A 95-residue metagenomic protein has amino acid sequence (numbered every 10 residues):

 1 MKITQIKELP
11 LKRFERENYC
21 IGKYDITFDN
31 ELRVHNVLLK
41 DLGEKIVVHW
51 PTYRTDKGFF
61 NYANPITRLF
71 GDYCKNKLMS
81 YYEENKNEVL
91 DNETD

Functional and structural regions predicted by a protein language model:
M1-D95: Single-stranded nucleic acid-binding surfaces, predominantly the OB-fold ssDNA-binding core
